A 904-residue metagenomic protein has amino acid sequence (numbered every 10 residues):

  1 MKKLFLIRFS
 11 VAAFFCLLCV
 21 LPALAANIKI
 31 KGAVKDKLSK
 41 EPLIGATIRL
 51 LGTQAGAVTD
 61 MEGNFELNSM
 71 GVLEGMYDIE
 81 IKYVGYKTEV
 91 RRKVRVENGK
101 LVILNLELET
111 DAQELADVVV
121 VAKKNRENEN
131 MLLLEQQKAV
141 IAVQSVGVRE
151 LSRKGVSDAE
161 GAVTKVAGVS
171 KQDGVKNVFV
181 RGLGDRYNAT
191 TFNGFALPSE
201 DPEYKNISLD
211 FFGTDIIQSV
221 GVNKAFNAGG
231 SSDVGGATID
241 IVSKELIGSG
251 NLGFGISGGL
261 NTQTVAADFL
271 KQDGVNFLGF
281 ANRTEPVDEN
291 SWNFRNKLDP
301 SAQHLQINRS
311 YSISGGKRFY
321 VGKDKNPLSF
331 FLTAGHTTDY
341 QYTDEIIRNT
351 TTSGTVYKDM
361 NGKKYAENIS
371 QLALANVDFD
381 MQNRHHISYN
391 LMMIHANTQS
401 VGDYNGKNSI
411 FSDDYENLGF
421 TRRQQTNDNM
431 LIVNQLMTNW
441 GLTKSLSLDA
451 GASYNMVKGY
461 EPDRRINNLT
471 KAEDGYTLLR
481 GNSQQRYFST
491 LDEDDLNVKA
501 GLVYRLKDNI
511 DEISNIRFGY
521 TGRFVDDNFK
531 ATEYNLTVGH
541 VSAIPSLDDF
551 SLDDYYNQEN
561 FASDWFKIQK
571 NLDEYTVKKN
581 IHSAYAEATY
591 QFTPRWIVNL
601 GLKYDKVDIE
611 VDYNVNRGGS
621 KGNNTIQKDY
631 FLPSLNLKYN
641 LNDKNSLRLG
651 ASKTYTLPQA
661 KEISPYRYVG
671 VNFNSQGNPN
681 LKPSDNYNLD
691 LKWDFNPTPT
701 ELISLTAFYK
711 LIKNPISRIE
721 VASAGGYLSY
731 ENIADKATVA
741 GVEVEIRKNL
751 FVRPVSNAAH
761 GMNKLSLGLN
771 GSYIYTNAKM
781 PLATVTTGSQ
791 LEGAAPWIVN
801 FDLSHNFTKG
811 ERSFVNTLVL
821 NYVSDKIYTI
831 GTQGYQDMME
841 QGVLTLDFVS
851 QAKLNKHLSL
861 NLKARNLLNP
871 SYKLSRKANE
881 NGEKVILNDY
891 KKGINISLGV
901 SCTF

Functional and structural regions predicted by a protein language model:
K35, S39, A46-L51, E80-V84 (+3 more regions): Short, acidic, small-residue-rich periplasmic hinge/interaction motif at the N-terminus of Gram-negative outer-membrane
R95, N125-R126, N130-F179, D185 (+3 more regions): Periplasmic N-terminal accessory/gating domains of Gram-negative outer-membrane beta-barrel systems
A196, K458, D526, F550-W565 (+7 more regions): Surface-exposed extracellular loop regions of Gram-negative outer-membrane beta-barrel proteins, predominantly
N296-G402, I432, P633-L635: Transmembrane beta-barrel wall of Gram-negative outer-membrane proteins
L479, L491, D495, K499-G501 (+5 more regions): Outer membrane beta-barrel strand-and-loop segments of large Gram-negative receptors, especially TonB-dependent
Q485, S489, R505-L506, D511-N642 (+1 more regions): Signature of Gram-negative outer-membrane beta-barrel scaffolds
A707-L711, L728-K826: Gram-negative outer-membrane beta-barrel transporters
Y822-T829, Q851-F904: C-terminal beta-signal and adjacent terminal beta-strands/loops of Gram-negative outer-membrane beta-barrel proteins
